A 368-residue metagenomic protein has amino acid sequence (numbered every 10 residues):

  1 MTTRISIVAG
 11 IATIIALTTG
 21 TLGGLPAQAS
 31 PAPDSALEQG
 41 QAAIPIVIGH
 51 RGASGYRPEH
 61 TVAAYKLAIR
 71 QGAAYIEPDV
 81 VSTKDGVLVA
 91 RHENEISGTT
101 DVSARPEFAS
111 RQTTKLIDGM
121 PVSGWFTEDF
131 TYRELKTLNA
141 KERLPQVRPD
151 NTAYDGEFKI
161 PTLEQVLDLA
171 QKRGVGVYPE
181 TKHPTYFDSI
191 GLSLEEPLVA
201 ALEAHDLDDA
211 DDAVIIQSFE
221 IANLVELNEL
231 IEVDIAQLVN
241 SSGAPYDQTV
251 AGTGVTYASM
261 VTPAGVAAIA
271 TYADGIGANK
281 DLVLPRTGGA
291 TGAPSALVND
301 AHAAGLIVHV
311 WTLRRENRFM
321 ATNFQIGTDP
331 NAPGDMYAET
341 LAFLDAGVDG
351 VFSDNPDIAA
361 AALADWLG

Functional and structural regions predicted by a protein language model:
T2-I11, T18-G368: Phosphate-group recognition and catalysis centered on beta-loop-alpha active-site segments
